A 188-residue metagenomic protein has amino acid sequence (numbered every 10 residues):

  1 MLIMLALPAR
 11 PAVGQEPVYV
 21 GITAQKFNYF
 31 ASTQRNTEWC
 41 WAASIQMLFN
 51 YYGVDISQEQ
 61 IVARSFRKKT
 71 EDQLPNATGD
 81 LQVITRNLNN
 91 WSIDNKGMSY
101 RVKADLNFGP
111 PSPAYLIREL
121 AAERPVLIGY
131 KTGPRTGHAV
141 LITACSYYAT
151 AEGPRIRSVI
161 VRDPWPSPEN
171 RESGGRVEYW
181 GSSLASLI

Functional and structural regions predicted by a protein language model:
M4-P11: C-terminal segment of classical bacterial N-terminal signal peptides
V13-Y19, A24-N28, A63-I188: Conserved active-site-adjacent core of cysteine acyl-enzyme catalytic domains
F30-T33: Active-site-proximal loop motif in hydrolases
C40: Short cysteine clusters
S44-F49: Buried hydrophobic packing segments
Y52-A63: Short, well-structured active-site flanking segments
